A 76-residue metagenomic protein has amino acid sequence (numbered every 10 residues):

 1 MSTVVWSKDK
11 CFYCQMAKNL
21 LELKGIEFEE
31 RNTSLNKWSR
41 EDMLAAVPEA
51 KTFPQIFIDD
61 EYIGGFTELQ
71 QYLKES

Functional and structural regions predicted by a protein language model:
M1-E27: Local sequence-structure signature of Cys/Sec-based thiol-disulfide redox active-site neighborhoods
F12, W38, G64: Short alpha-helical
Q15, E41, Q71: Alpha-helical elements of the RecA-like P-loop NTPase motor core of helicases
K24-G25, L44-A46, E61, Q71-Y72: Non-catalytic interaction surface on structured domains
T33-E49, E75: Thioredoxin-like thiol-disulfide oxidoreductase module
P48-I56, F66-T67: Structural micro-motif
I58-S76: Non-catalytic, surface beta->alpha helical segment in thiol-disulfide oxidoreductase systems
